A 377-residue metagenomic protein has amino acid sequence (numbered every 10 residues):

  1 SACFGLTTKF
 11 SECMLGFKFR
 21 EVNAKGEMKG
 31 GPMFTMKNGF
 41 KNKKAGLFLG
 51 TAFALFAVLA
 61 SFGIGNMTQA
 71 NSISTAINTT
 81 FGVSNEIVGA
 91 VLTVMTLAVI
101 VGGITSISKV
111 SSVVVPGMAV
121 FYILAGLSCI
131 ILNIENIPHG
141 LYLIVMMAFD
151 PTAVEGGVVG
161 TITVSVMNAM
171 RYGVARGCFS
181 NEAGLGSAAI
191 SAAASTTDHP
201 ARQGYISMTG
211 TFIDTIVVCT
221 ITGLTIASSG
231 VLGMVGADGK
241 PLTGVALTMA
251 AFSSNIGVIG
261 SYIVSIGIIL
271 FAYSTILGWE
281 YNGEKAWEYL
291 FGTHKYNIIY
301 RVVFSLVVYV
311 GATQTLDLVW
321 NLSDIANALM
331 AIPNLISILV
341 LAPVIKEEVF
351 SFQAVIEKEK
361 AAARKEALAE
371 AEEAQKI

Functional and structural regions predicted by a protein language model:
S1, N38, K43-T51, G89 (+2 more regions): Membrane-interface alpha-helices at helix entry/exit sites of multi-pass transporters
S1-G26, D214-I221, G260-S261, D324-S337: Extracellular loop-to-transmembrane helix junctions
F4-G26, P32, K37-N71, T75-V99 (+1 more regions): Helix-loop-helix module between adjacent transmembrane segments
F4-T8, A90-I104, V115-E135, M167 (+3 more regions): Selective recognition of specific alpha-helical transmembrane segments in multi-pass small-molecule
K9-K43, L232-N255, Y281, K285-L290 (+1 more regions): Flexible loop linkers connecting adjacent transmembrane helices in multi-pass alpha-helical membrane transporters
E12-F19, A125-V145, P151-T161, A194-S195 (+2 more regions): Extracellular/periplasmic helix-exit of transmembrane alpha-helices
L49, F53-A54, A70-I77, S84-V145 (+3 more regions): Membrane-interface loop-to-helix entry segments
S61-I73, T96-V110, S128-G140, L224-V264 (+2 more regions): Transmembrane helix-loop junctions in multi-pass membrane proteins
